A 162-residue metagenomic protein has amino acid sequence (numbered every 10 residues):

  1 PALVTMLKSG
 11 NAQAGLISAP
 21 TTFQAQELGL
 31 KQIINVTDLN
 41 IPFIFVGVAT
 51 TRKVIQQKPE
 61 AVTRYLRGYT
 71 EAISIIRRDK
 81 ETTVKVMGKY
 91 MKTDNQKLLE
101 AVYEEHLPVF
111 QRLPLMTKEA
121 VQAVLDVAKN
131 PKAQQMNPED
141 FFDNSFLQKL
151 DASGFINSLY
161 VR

Functional and structural regions predicted by a protein language model:
A2-M91: Pocket-lining segment of extracytoplasmic ligand-binding domains
S9-Q13, K31, K97, A133-P138: A local structural motif
Q24-A25, P42-I44, E105-H106, D140-L147: Short secondary-structure boundary/hinge segments and terminal tails
I33, P42, G47, P108 (+2 more regions): Short, functionally important structural connectors and interaction interfaces within domains
D38, E60, L115, F146-L147 (+1 more regions): Short capping/connector residues at structural and topological boundaries
Q56-Q135: Secondary-structure end/capping motifs
D126-R162: Conserved C-terminal helix/tail region of periplasmic/extracytoplasmic solute-binding proteins
